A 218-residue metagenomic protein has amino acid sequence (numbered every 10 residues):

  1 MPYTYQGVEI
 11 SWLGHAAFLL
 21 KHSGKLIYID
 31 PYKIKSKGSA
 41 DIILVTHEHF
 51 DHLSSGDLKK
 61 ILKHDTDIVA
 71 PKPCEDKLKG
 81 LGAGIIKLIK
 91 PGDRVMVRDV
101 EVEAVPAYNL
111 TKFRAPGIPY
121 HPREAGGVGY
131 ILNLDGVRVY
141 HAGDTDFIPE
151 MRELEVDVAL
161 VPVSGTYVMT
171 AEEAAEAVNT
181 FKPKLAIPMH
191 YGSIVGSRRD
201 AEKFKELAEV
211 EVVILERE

Functional and structural regions predicted by a protein language model:
M1-G38, L88-E155, M169, E216-E218: Core dinuclear metal-dependent hydrolase active-site scaffold
L26-I27, I42, V158, L185: Short, Asp-centered acidic motifs that coordinate Mg2+ and/or phosphate in catalytic or ligand-binding sites
Y32-K77, E155-L160: Active-site metal-binding motif and surrounding structural segment of the metallo-beta-lactamase
K35-S36, H49-L53, E75-L78, D93-M96 (+4 more regions): Active-site environment of divalent metal-dependent phosphoester hydrolases
A40-H47, L81-I89, E101-V102, D157 (+1 more regions): Active-site regions of enzymes building and remodeling cell-envelope glycoconjugates
G56-I61, K77-G82, E150-E153, E173-A177 (+1 more regions): A short acidic, amphipathic alpha-helical/loop segment
G82-V97, A175, N179-E218: Binuclear metal-ion centers of metallo-dependent hydrolases, dominated by the metallo-beta-lactamase
V156-N179: Active-site-proximal segments of metal-dependent phosphoesterases and phosphodiesterases across multiple
